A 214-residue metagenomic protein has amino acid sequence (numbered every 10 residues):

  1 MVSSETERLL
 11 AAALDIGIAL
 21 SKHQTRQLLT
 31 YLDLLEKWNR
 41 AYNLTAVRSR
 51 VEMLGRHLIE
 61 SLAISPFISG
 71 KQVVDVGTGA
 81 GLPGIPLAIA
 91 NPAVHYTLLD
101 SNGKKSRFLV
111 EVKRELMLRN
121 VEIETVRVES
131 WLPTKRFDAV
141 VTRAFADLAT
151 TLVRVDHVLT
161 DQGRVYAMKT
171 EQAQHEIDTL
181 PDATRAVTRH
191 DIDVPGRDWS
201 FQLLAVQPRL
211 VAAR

Functional and structural regions predicted by a protein language model:
M1-G70, V74, K104-R107, E111-V121: Class I SAM-dependent transferase core
L35, L87, M168-K169, V206: Residue-level signal for inorganic ion chemistry
I59-T142, L152-V153: Conserved SAM/SAH cofactor-binding pocket of Class I
S69, T160, P181: Short conserved AdoMet
T97, T170-R214: Active-site capping/gating segments
E129, D147, T170-Q174: Short "lid" loop at the C-terminus of a central beta-strand within the Rossmann-like core of SAM-dependent
L152-R164: A short glycine-rich, Lys/Arg-flanked "PGG" loop and its adjoining helix->strand segment in the class I
Q162-Q172: Conserved beta-strand signature within the Rossmann-like core of class I S-adenosyl-L-methionine
